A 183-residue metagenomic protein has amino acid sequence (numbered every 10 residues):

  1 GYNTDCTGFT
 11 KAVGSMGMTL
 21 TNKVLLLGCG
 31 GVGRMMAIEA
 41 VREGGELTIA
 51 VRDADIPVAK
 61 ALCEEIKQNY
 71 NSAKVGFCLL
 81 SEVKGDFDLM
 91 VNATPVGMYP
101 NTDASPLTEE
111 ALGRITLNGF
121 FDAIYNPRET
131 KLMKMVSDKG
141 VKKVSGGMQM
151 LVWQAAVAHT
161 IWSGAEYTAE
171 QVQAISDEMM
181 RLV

Functional and structural regions predicted by a protein language model:
G1-N22: Glycine/small-residue-rich loop that forms an oxyanion/phosphate-binding "nest" at active or ligand-binding sites
G28-G30: Glycine-rich Rossmann-fold phosphate-binding loop(s) that bind the pyrophosphate of adenine dinucleotide cofactors
G33-R34, E129: N-terminal Rossmann-fold NAD(P) dinucleotide-binding loop
R42-L47, K139-K143: Conserved S-adenosyl-L-methionine
E43-N69: NAD(P)-binding Rossmann-fold cofactor-contacting core
N71-V144: Rossmann-like adenosine-cofactor binding region
A123-V183: Adenosine-phosphate binding glycine-rich loop
